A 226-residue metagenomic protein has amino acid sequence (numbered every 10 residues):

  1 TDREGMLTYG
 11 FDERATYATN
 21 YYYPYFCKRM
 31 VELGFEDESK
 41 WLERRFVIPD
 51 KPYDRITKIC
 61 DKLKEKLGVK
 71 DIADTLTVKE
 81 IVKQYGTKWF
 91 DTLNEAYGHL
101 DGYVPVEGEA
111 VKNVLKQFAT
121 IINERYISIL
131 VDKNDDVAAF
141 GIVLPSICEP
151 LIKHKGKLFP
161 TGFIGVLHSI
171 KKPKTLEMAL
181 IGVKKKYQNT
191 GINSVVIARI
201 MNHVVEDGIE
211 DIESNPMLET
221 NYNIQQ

Functional and structural regions predicted by a protein language model:
T1, R14-T16, T175-L176, V204-L218: Conserved GNAT acetyl-CoA-binding A-motif
T1-A73: Acyl-donor-binding surface of acyltransferase catalytic domains
D2, K51, N113, D136-A139 (+3 more regions): Flexible loop/turn segments at secondary-structure boundaries
L33, A96, H203: Short alpha-helical functional segments enriched in proximate histidine and acidic residues
R45, I129-V131, I142, E213-P216: Short beta-strand segments
A73-L76, E80-V183: A conserved beta-strand-loop-helix scaffold within acyl/acetyltransferase catalytic domains
T161, T175-V183, Q188-V204: Conserved acetyl-CoA-binding loop-helix of GNAT-fold acetyltransferases
